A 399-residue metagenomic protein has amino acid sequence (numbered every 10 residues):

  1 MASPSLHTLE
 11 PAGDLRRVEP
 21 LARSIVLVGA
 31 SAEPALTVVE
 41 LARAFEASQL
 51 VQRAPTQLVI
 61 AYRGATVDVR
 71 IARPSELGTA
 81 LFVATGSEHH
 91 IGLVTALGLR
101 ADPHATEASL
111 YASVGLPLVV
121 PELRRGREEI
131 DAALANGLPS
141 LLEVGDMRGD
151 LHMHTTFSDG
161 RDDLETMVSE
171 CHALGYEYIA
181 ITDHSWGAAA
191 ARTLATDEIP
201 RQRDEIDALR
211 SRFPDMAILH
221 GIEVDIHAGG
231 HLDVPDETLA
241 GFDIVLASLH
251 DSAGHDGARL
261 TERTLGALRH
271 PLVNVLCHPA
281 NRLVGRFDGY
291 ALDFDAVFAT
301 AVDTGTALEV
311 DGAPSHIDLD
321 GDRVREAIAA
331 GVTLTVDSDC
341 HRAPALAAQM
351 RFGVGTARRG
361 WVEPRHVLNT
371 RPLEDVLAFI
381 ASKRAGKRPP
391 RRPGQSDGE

Functional and structural regions predicted by a protein language model:
M1-E10: Helical scaffold of the NTase/Pol beta-like nucleotidyltransferase catalytic core
A12-R17: Short, solvent-exposed loop/turn elements at beta->coil junctions and helix N-caps that rim active or binding pockets
V18-L36, E40-L97, A101-T155, R161-G175 (+3 more regions): Charged catalytic cores and adjacent phosphate/nucleic-acid-binding surfaces used for phosphate/nucleic-acid chemistry
A217-I218, I222: Hydrophobic structural segments
